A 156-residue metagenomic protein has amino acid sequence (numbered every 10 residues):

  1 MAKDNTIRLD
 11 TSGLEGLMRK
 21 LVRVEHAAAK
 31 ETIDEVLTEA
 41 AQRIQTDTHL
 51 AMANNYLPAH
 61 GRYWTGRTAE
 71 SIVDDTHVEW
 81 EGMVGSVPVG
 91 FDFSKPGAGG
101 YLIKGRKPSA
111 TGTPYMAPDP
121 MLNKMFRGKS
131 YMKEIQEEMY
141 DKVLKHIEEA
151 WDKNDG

Functional and structural regions predicted by a protein language model:
M1-K30: N-terminal, Lys/Arg- and Ser/Thr-rich interaction peptides
A2-R8, E15, A51-G156: Charged, low-complexity interaction tracts
R23-D34, M125-K133: Active-site oxyanion-binding pockets that recognize sulfate/phosphate
V24, A28, E39, R43 (+1 more regions): Residue-level signal for short amphipathic helical patches enriched in basic/charged and nearby hydrophobic residues
T32, V36-T48, V143: Non-globular disordered terminal and juxtamembrane segments underlying protein topogenesis/assembly
